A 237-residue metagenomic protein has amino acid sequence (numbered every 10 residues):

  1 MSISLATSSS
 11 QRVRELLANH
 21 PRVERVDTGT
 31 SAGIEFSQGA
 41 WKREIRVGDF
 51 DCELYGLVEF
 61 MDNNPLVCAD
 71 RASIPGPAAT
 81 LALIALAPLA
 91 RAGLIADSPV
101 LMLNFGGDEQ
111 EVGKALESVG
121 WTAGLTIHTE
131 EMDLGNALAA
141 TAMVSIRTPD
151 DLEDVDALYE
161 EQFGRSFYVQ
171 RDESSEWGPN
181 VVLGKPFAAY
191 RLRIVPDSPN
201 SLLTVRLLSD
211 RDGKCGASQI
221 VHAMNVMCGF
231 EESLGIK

Functional and structural regions predicted by a protein language model:
M1-T126, R193-S198, G213, S233-I236: N-terminal Rossmann-like NAD(P) cofactor-binding subdomain of oxidoreductases, focused on the glycine-rich
G33-S37, N136-T141, W177-K185: Short, solvent-exposed polar/charged micro-motifs at secondary-structure junctions
K42-R46, T129-A137, D212-A217, V221-M224: Short N-terminal helix-initiation segments at or just after the protein's N-terminus
L57, I127-T129, S175-W177: Sparse, context-dependent recognition of short Cys/His-centered cofactor- or disulfide-binding micro-motifs
M61-D62, P75, L134, D151-D154 (+1 more regions): Poly-acidic low-complexity segments
R71-I74, V100, T141-M143, T204-L208: Short glycine-rich or small-residue beta-strand-to-loop segments that form or flank ligand, phosphate, metal/Fe-S
G107-R171: C-terminal substrate-binding/catalytic lobe of Rossmann-fold NAD(P)-dependent dehydrogenases
I146-K237: C-terminal active-site/capping subdomain that shapes the small-molecule cofactor and substrate pocket of enzyme
